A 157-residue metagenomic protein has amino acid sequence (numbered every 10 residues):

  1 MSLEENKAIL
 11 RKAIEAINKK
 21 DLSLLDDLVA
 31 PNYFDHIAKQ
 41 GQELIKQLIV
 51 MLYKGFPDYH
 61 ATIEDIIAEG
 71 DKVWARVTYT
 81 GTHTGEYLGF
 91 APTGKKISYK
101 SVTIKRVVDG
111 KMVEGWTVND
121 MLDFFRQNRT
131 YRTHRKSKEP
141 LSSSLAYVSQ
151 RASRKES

Functional and structural regions predicted by a protein language model:
M1-S157: C-terminal and inter-domain tail/linker signature
